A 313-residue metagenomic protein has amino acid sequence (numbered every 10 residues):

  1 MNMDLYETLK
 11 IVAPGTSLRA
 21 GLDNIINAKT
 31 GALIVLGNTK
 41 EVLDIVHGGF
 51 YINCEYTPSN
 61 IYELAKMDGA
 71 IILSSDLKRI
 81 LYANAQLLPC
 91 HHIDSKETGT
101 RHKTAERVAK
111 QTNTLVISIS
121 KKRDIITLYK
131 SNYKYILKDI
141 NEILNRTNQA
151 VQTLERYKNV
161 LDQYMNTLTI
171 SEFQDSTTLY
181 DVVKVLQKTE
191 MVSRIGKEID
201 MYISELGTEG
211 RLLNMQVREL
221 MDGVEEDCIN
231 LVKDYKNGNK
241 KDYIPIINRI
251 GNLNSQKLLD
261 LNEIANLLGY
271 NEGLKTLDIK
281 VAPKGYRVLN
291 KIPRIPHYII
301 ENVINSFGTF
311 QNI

Functional and structural regions predicted by a protein language model:
M1-K257: Divalent-cation
D222-N312: Long, highly charged, low-complexity intrinsically disordered interaction regions that mediate electrostatic DNA/RNA
